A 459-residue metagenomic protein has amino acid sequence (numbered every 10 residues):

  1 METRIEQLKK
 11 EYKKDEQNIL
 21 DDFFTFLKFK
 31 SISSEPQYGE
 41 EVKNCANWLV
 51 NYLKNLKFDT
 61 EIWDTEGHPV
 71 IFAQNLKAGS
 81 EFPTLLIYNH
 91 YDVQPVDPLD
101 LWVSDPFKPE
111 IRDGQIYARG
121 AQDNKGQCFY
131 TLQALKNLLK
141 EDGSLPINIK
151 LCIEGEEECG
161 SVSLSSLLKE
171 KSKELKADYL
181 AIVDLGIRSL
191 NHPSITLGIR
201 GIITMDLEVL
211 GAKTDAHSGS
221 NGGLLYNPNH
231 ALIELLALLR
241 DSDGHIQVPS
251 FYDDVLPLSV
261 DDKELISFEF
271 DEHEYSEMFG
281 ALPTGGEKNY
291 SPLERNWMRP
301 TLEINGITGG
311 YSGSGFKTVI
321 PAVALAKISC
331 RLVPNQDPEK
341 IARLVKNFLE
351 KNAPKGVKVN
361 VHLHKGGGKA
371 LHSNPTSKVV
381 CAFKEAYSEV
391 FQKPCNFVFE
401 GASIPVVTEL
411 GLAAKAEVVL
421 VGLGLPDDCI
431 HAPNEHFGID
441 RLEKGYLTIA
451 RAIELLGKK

Functional and structural regions predicted by a protein language model:
E2-L99, V323, K340: N-terminal helical capping/dimerization or prosegment-like subdomains of hydrolases acting on amide or phosphate bonds
Q17, K28, K54, K140-G143 (+8 more regions): Generic secondary-structure signature for well-ordered alpha-helical cores
S80, S189, Q247-V323, R331-N347 (+2 more regions): An extended, acidic, His-containing surface patch that forms the Zn2+-binding/catalytic region of metallohydrolases
F82-I153, K444: Active-site metal-coordination/substrate-binding segment of hydrolases, especially metallo-dependent peptidases
I116-A118, K213-G219, G313-S314, I430-A432: Short small-residue beta-strand/loop micro-motif enriched in glycine and branched aliphatics
Q122-P283, E294-P300, L412, N434-R441: Fold-level recognition of mixed alpha/beta catalytic cores in primary-metabolism enzymes, strongest
I203, A324-A326: Hydrophobic core residues within well-ordered beta-strands of beta-rich domains
